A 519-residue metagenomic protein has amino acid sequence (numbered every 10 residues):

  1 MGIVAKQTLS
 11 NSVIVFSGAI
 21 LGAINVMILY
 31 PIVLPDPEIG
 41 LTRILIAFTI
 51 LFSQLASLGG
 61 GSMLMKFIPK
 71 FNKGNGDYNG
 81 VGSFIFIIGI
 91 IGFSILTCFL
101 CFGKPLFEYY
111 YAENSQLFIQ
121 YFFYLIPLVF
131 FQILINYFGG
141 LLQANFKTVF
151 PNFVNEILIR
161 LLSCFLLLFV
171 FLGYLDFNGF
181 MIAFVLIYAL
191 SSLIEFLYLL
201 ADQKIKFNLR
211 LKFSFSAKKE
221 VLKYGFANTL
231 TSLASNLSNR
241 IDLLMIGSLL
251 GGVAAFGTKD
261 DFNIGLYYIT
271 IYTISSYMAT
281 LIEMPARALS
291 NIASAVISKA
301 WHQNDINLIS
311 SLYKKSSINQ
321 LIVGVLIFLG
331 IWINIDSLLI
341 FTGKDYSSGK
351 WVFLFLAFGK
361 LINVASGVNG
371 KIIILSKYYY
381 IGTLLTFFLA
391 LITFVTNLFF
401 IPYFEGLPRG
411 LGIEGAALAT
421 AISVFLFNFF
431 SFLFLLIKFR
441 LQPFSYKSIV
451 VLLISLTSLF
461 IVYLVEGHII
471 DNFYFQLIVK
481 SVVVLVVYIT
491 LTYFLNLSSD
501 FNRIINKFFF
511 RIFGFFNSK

Functional and structural regions predicted by a protein language model:
M1-V4, L117, F177-A183, E195-N239 (+7 more regions): Interhelical loop/hinge segments that connect adjacent transmembrane helices in multipass membrane
I3-M63, F93, T97-C101, L128 (+1 more regions): Signature of the first transmembrane helix
Q7-A23, I159, A183-L199, F215-K299 (+5 more regions): Transmembrane helical elements of multi-pass membrane transporters/channels
S17, T49, I87-R240, Y463-L464: Hydrophobic transmembrane helix module of multi-pass membrane transport proteins
P31-G40, N145-V149, L161-L193, Y380 (+3 more regions): Membrane-interface helix-loop junctions in multi-pass transport and translocation proteins
S57-K73, A144, S275-S317, G370-L375: Helix-loop junctions and terminal segments of transmembrane helices in multi-pass membrane transport/translocation
K104-L125, I264-L266, I331-L361, L407-G410: Interfacial segments at transmembrane-helix termini and the short loops linking adjacent helices
F460-K519: Membrane-proximal transmembrane or re-entrant/amphipathic helices at the cytosolic face
